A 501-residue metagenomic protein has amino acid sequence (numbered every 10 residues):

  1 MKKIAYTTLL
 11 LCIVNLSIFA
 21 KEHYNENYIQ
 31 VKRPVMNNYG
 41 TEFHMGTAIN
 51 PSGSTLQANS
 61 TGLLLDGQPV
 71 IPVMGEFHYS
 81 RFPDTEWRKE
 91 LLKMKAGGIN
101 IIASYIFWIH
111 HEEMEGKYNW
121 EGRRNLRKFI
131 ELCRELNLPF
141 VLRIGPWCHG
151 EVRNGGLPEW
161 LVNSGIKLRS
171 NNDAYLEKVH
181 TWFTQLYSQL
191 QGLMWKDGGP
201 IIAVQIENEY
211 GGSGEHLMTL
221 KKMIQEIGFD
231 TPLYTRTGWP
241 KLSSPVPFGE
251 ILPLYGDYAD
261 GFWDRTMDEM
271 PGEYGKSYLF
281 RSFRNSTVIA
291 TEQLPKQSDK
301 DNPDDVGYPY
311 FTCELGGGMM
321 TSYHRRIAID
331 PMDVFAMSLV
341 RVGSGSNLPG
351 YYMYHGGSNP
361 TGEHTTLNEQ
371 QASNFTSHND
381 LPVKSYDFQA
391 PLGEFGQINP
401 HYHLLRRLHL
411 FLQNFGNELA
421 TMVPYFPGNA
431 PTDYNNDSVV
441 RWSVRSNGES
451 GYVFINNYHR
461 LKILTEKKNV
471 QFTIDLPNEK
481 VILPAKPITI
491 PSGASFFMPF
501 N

Functional and structural regions predicted by a protein language model:
I4-V14: Sec-dependent N-terminal signal peptides
L16-A20: Sec/Tat signal peptide C-region and signal peptidase I cleavage site
K21-I101, E131: N-terminal carbohydrate-binding accessory modules
S54, Y79-T85, H111-E112, G116-E121 (+4 more regions): Acidic-and-aromatic substrate-binding clefts and catalytic sites of carbohydrate-active enzymes
V73-H78, A103-Y105, V141-G145, Q205-E207 (+4 more regions): A cross-family glycoside hydrolase active-site/sugar-binding cleft signature
W87-R153, K221-E226: Aromatic-lined substrate-binding rim segments of carbohydrate-active enzymes
E135-V141, C148-A290, Q297-T321, G343-S346: Active-site region of glycoside hydrolase catalytic domains
S164, Y175-Q191, D197-Q205, G214-K221 (+5 more regions): Carbohydrate-binding surfaces of carbohydrate-active enzymes
